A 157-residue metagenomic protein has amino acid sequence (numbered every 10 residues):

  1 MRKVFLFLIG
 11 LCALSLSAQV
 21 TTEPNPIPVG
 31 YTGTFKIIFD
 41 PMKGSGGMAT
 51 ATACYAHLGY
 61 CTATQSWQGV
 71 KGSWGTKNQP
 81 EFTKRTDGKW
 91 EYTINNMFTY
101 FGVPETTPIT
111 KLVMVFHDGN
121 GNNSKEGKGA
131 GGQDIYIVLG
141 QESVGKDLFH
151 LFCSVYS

Functional and structural regions predicted by a protein language model:
M1-T22: Bacterial Sec-dependent N-terminal signal peptides
A18-S157: Insoluble glucan recognition modules
